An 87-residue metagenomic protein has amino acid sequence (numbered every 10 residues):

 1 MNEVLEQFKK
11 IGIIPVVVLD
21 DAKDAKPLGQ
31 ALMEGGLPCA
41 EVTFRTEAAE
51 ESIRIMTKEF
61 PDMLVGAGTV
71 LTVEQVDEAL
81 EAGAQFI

Functional and structural regions predicted by a protein language model:
M1-A82: Conserved N-terminal beta1-alpha1 strand-loop-helix module at the mouth
Q85: Short, glycine/charged-rich "phosphate-handling" switch motifs in NTP-dependent and phosphotransfer domains
